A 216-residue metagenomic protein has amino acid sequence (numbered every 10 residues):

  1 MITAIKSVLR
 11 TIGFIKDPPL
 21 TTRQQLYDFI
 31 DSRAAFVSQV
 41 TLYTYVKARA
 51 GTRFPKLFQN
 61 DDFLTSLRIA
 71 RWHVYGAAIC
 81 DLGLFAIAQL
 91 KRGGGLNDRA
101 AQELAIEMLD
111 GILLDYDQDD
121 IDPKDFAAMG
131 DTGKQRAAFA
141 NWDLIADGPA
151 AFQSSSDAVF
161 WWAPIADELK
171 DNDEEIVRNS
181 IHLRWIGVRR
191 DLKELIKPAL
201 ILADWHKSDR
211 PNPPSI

Functional and structural regions predicted by a protein language model:
M1-D61, T65, I69: Leu/Val/Ala/Ile-rich N-terminal alpha-helices, chiefly Sec-type signal peptides and the beginnings
G13, G94-G95, D117: Short, flexible coil/linker elements and helix-boundary hinge sites characteristic of intrinsically disordered
Y45-R99: N-terminal interaction modules that seed assembly of large macromolecular complexes
G83-I87, A105-D120: Long acidic/polar interaction regions in large eukaryotic complex-forming proteins
L113-I216: Helix-driven interaction modules
